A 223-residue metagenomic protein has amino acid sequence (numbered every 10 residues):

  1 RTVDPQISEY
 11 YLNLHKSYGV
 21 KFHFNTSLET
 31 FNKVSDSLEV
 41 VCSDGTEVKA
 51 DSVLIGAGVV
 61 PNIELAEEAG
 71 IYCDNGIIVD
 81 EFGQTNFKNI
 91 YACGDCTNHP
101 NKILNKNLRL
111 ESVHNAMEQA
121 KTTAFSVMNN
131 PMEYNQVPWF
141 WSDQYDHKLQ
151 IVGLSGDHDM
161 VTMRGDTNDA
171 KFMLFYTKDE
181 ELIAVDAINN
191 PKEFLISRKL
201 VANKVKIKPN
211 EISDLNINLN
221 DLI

Functional and structural regions predicted by a protein language model:
R1-T30, N115, N135-W141: Rossmann-like dinucleotide-binding cores of NAD(P)H-dependent redox enzymes
K16, V20-K21, I71, F125-E133 (+1 more regions): Generic secondary-structure signature for well-ordered alpha-helical cores
T30, F82, M173-L174: Short, surface-exposed charged micro-motifs
T30-D36: Feature captures the FAD/FMN-dependent oxidoreductase FAD-binding
L38, V48-Y72, H147-I223: C-terminal catalytic lobe of FAD-dependent flavoproteins
E39, T46-F125: FAD-site-proximal beta/loop scaffold in flavoenzymes
C96-P191: Mid-to-C-terminal Rossmann-like scaffold of FAD/NAD(P)H-dependent oxidoreductases
